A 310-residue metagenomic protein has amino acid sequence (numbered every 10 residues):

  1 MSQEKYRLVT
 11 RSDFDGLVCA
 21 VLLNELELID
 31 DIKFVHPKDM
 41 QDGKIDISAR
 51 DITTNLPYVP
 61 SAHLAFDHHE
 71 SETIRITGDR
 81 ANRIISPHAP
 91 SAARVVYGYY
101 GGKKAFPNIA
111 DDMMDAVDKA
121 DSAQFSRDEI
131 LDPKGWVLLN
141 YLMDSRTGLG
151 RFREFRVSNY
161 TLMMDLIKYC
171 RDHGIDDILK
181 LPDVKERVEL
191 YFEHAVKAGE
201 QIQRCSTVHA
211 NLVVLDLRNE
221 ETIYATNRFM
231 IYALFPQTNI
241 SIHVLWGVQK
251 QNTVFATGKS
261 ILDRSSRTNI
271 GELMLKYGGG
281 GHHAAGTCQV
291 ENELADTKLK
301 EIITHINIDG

Functional and structural regions predicted by a protein language model:
M1-M143, E189, E193, T207-V213 (+4 more regions): Replace "Mg2+/Mn2+-dependent" with "divalent metal-dependent
A120-N211: Hydrophobic, aromatic-enriched interface-forming segments
